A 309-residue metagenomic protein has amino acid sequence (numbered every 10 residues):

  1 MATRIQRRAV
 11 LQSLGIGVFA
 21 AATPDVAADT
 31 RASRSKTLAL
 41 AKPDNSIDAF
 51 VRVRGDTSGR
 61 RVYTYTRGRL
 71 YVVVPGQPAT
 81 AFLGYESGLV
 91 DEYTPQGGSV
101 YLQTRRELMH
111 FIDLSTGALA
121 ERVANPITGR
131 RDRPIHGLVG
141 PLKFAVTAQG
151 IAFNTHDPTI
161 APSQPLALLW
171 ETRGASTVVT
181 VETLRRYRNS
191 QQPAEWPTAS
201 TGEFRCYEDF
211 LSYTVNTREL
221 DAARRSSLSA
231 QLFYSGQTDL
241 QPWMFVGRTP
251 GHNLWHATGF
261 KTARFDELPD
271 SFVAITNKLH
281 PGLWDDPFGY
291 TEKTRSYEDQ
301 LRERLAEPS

Functional and structural regions predicted by a protein language model:
A2-R4, A9-D29: N-terminal export signals
P24-G55: C-terminal segment of N-terminal export signals and the immediately downstream linker at the start of the mature
A39-P43, R52, Q77, L83-G88 (+1 more regions): Targeting-peptide/extracellular-domain and disordered-appendage signature
S58-G68: A short, Trp-centered hydrophobic/proline-enriched beta-strand micro-motif
Y71-Q77, M244-V246: Flexible, membrane-facing loop/turn or short amphipathic-helix motifs that contact lipid bilayers or gate lipid-binding
G76-E219: Predominantly extracellular/secreted and cell-surface proteins with exposed, flexible low-complexity segments
S200, N216-G236, L240: Mature extracytoplasmic/lumenal regions of exported proteins
L232-S309: Edge beta-strand at a domain terminus
